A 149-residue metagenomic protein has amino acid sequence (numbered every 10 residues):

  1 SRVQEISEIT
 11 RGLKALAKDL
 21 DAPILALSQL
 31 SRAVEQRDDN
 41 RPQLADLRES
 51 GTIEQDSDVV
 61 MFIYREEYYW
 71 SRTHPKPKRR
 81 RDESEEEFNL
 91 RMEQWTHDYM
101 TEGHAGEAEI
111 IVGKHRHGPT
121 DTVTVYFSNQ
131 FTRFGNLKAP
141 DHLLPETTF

Functional and structural regions predicted by a protein language model:
R2-Q4: Short, glycine-rich nucleotide/cofactor-binding loops
E8-D21, A33-F149: C-terminal regions of RecA-like/P-loop NTPase motor modules
D21-Q29: Structural recognition of the conserved hydrophobic beta-strand(s) that form the central parallel beta-sheet of P-loop
